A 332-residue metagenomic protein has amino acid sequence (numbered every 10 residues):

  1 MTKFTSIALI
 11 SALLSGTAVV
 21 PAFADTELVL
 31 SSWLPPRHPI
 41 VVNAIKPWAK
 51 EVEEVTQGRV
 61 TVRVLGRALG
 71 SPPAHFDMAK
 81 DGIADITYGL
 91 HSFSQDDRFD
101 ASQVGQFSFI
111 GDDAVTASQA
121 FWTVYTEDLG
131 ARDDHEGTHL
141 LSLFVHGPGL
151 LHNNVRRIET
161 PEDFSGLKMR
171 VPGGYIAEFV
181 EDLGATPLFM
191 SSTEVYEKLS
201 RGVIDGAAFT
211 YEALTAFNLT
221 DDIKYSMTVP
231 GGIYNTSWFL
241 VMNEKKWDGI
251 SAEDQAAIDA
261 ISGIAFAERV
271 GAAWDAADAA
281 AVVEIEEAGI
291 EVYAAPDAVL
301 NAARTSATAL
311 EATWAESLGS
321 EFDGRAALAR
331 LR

Functional and structural regions predicted by a protein language model:
M1-L9: Bacterial N-terminal signal peptides that target proteins for export
A8-A18: Bacterial N-terminal signal peptides
S11, A120-W122, L331-R332: Short, Φ-rich (hydrophobic/aromatic) sequence segments
V19-A24: Sec/Tat signal peptide C-region and signal peptidase I cleavage site
D25-T116, D128-R332: N-terminal secretory/targeting leader peptides
Y125: Basic, amphipathic alpha-helical recognition segments used for DNA target recognition
